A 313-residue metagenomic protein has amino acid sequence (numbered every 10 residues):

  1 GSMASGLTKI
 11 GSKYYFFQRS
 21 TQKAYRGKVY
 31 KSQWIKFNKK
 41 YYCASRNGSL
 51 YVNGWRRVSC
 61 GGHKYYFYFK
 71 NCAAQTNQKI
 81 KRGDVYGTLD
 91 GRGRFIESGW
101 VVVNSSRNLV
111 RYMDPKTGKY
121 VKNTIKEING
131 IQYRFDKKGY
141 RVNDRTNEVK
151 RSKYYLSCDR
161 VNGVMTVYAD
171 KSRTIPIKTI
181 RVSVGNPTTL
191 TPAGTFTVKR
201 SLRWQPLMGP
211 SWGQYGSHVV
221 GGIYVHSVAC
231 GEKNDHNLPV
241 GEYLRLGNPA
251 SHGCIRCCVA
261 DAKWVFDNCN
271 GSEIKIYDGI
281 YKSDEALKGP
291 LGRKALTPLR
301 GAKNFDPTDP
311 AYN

Functional and structural regions predicted by a protein language model:
G1-K153: Extracellular adhesion/carbohydrate-binding repeat motifs centered on closely spaced tryptophans
A4, K9, F69, M113 (+3 more regions): Short amphipathic beta-strand/extended segments with alternating polar/hydrophobic composition
Y15, Y42, F67, Y133 (+7 more regions): Residue-level detector of short, conserved catalytic/binding motifs and their immediate flanks
T21, R46-G48, A73, G93 (+10 more regions): A mature extracytoplasmic/lumenal domain signature
V52, R107, C158-V164, S211-W212 (+1 more regions): A short, compositionally biased
G139-L202, Q214-Y215, L296-N304, D309-N313: Cell wall/extracellular polymer interaction/catalysis modules
L190-A193, L202-N313: Exported/periplasmic cell-wall-interacting domains
